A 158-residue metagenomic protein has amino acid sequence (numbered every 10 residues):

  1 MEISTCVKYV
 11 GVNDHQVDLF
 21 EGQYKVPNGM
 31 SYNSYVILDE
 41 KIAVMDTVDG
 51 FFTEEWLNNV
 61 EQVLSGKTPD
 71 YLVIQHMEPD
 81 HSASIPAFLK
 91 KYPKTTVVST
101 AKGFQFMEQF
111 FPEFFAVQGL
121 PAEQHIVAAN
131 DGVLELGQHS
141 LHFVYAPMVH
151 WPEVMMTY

Functional and structural regions predicted by a protein language model:
E2-T5, S99-V154: Metallo-beta-lactamase
E2-V60, L64, M156: Conserved beta-strand hairpin/beta-sheet module of binuclear metal-dependent hydrolase folds, prominently
V17, M77-S82, F104-M107, H150-W151: Active-site environment of divalent metal-dependent phosphoester hydrolases
D39, T47, H76, A101 (+1 more regions): Conserved residues at beta->alpha junctions
E40-K41, T68-P69, P93-K94, P121-E123 (+1 more regions): Short coil/turn connectors at secondary-structure junctions
F51-S99: Active-site metal-binding motif and surrounding structural segment of the metallo-beta-lactamase
